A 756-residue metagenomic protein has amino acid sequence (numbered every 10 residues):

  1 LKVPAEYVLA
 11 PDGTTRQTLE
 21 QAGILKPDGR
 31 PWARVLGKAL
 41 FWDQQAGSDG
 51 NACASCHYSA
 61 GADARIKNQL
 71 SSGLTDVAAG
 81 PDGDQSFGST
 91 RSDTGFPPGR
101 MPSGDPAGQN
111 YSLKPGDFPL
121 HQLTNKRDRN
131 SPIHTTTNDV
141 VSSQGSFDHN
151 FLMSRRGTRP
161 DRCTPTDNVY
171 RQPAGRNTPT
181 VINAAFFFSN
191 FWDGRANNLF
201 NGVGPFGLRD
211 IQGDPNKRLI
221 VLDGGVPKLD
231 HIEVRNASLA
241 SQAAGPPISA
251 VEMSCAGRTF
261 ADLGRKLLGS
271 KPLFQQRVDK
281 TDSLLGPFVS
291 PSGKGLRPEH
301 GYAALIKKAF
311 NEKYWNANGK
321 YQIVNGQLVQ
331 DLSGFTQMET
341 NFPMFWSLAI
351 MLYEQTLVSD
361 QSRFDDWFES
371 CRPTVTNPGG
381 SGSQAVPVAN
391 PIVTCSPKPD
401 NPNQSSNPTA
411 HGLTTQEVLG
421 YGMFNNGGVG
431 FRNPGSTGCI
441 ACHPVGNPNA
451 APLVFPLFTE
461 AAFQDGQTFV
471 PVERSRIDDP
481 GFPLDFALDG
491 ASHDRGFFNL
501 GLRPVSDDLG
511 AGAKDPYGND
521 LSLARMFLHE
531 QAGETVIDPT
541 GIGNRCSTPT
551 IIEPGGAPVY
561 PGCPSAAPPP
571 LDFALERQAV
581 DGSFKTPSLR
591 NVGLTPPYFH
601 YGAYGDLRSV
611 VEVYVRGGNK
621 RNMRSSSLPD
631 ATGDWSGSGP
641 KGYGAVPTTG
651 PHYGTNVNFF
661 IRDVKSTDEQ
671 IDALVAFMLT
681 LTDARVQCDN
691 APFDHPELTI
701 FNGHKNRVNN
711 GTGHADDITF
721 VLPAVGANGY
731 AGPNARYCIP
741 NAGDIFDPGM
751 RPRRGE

Functional and structural regions predicted by a protein language model:
L1-E756: Periplasmic c-type cytochrome electron-transfer domains
